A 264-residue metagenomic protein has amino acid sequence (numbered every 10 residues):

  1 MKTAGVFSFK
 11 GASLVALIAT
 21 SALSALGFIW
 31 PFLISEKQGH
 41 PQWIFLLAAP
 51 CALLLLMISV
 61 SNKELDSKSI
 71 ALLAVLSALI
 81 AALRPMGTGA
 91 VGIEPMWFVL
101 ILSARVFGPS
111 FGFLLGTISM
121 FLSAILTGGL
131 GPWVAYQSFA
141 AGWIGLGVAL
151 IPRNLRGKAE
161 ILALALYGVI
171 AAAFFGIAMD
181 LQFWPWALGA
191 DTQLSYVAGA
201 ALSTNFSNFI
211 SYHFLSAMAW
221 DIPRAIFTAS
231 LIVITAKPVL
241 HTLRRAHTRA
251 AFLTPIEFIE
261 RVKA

Functional and structural regions predicted by a protein language model:
K2-L47, G89, E94, L130 (+2 more regions): Membrane-embedded alpha-helical hairpins and interfacial helices in multi-pass inner-membrane proteins
I44-A52, E94-S103, A135-W143: Membrane-embedded alpha-helical segments of multi-pass membrane proteins, especially the transmembrane helices
A48-S69, A74: Helix-loop-helix hairpins and the membrane-proximal interhelical loops of multi-pass alpha-helical transport proteins
L54-I58, M96-G112, G147-I151: Generic transmembrane alpha-helix motif of multi-pass integral membrane proteins
N62-K68, A104-L115, G157: Membrane-helix interface "capping/anchor" motifs
D66-T88, I101: Short, contiguous, well-ordered secondary-structure segments
S77-I80, M120, A141, G168 (+1 more regions): Residue-level recognition of pore/gate-forming positions within transmembrane alpha-helices of multi-pass
A82-P95, T117-I151: Interfacial aromatic-anchored transmembrane helix boundaries in multi-pass membrane proteins
